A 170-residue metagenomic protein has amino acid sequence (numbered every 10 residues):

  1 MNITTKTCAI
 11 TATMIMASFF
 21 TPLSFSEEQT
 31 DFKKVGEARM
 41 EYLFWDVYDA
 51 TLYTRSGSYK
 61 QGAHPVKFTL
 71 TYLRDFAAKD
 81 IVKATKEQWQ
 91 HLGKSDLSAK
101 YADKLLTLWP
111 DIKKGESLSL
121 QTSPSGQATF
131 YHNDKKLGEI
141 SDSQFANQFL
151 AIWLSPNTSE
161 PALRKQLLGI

Functional and structural regions predicted by a protein language model:
M1-A12: Bacterial N-terminal signal peptides that target proteins for export
M16, F20-T21: N-terminal signal peptide c-region/cleavage motif recognized by signal peptidases
L23-H132, K136-I170: Terminal leader/tail segments of proteins
